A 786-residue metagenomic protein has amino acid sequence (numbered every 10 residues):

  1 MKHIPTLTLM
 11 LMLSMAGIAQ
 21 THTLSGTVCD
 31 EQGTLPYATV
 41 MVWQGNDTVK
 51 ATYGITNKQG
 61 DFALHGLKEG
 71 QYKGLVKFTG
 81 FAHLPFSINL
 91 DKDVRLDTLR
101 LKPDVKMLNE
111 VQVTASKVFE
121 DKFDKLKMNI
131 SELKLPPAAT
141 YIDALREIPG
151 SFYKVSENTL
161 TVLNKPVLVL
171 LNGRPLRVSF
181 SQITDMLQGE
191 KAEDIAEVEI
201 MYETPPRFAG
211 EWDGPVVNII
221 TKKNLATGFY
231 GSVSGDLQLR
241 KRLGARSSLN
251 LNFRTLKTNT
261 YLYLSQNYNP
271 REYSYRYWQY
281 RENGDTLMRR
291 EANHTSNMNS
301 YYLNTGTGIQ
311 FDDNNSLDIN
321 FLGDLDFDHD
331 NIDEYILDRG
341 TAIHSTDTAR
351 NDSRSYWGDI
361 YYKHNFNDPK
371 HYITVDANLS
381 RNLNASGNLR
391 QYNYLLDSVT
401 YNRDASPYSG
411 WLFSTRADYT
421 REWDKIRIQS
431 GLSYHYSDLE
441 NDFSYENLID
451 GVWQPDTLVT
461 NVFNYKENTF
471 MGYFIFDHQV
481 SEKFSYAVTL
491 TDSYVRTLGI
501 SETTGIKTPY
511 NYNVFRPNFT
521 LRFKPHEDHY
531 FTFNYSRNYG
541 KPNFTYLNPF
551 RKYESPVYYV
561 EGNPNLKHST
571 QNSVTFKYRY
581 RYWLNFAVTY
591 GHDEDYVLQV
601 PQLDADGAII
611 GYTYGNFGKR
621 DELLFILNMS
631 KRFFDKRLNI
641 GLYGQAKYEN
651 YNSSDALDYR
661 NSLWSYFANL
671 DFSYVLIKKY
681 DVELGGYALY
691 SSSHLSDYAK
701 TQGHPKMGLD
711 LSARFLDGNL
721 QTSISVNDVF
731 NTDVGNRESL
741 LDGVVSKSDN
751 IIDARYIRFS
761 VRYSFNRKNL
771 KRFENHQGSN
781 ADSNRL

Functional and structural regions predicted by a protein language model:
C29, T39-W43, K77-F81, R95-K134 (+3 more regions): Short, acidic, small-residue-rich periplasmic hinge/interaction motif at the N-terminus of Gram-negative outer-membrane
N46-D61: Short, acidic Ser/Thr/Gly-rich low-complexity loop/linker segments typical of extracellular and cell-surface proteins
D97-R100, Y141-A144, I183-M186, E211-S234 (+1 more regions): N-terminal periplasmic accessory domains that precede and gate Gram-negative outer-membrane beta-barrel machines
Y141, L176-Y202: Short acidic/polar hinge/loop motifs at secondary-structure boundaries that mediate gating or recognition
I142-V178: Extracytoplasmic beta-strand/coil segments of soluble accessory domains associated with Gram-negative outer-membrane
T258, Y302-D326, A349-S501, R522-Y530 (+3 more regions): Face-selective signature of the C-terminal outer-membrane beta-barrel domain
E291, L412-R416, V459-N461, K567 (+2 more regions): Outer membrane beta-barrel strand-and-loop segments of large Gram-negative receptors, especially TonB-dependent
S406-Y408, F463-Y465, Y539-V588, H592 (+2 more regions): Outer-membrane beta-barrel signature, preferentially recognizing the C-terminal barrel domain of Gram-negative
